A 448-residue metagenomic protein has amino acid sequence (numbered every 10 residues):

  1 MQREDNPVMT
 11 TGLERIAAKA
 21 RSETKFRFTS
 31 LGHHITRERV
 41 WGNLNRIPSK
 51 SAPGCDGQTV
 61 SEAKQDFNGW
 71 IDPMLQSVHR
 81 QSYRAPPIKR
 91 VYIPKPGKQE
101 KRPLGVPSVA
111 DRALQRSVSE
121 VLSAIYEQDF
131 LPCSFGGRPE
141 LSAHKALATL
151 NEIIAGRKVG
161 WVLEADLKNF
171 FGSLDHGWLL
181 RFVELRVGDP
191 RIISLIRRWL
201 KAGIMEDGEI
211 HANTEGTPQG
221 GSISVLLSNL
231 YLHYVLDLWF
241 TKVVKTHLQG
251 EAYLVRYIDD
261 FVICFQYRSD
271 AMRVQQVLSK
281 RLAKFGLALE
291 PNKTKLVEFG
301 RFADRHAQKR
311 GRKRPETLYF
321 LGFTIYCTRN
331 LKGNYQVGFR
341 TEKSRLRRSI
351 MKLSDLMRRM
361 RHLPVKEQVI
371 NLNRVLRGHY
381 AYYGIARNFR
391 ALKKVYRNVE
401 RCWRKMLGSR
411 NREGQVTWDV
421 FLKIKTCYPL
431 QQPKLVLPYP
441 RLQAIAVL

Functional and structural regions predicted by a protein language model:
M1-L448: Non-catalytic terminal/accessory segments
